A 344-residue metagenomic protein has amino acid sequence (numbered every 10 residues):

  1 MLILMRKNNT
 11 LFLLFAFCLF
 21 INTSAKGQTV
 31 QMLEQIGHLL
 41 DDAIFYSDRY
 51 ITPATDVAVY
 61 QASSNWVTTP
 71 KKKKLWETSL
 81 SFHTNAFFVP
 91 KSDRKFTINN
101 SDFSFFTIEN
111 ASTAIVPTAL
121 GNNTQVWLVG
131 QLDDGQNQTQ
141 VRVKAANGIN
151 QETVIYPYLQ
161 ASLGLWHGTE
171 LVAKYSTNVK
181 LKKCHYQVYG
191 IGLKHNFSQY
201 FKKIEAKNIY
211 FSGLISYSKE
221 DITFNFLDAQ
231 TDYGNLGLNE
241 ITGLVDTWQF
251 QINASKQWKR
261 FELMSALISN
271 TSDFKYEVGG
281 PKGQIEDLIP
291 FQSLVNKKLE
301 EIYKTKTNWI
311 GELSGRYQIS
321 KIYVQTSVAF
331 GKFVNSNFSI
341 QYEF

Functional and structural regions predicted by a protein language model:
M1-M32: Bacterial Sec-dependent N-terminal signal peptides
Q28-W166, K219-N239, D273-Y303: A subset of solvent-exposed loop/turn segments in beta-rich extracellular surface proteins, enriched in glycine
T68-W76, K91, K183, S198-F211 (+1 more regions): Short loop/turn motifs that connect adjacent beta-strands in outer-membrane beta-barrel proteins
T69, L80-F82, L159-L165, I191-F197 (+5 more regions): Residues on the lipid-exposed face of transmembrane beta-strands in outer-membrane beta-barrel proteins
K74-W76, E152-P157, H185-I191, K207 (+4 more regions): Residues that define the transmembrane beta-barrel architecture of outer-membrane proteins
T84-F88, Y175-V179, F197, I215-D221 (+5 more regions): Transmembrane beta-strands of outer-membrane beta-barrel pores
H167-L171, Y200-K203, R260-L263, K321-T326 (+1 more regions): Repeated loop/turn-to-beta-strand initiation elements of outer-membrane beta-barrel proteins
I204, Y210-N253, Q257-K259: Outer-membrane beta-barrel translocator/channel fold
